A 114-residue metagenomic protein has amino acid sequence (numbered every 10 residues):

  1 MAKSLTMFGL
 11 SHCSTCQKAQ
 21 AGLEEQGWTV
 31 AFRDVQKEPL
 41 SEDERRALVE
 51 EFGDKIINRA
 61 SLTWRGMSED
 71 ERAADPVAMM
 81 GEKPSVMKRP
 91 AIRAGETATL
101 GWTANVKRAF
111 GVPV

Functional and structural regions predicted by a protein language model:
M1-K37: Local sequence-structure signature of Cys/Sec-based thiol-disulfide redox active-site neighborhoods
V35-V114: Thiol/selenol-based redox catalytic cores and closely related redox-interacting motifs
